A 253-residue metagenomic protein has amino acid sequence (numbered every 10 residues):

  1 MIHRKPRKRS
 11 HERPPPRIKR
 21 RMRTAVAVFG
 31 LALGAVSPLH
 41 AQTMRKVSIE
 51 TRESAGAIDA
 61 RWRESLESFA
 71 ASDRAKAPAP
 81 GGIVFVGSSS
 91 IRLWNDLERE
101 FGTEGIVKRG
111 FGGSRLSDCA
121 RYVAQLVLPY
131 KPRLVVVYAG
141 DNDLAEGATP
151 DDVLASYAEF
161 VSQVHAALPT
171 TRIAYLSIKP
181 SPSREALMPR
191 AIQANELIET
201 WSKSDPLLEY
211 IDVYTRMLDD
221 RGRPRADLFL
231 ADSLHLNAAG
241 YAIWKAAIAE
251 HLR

Functional and structural regions predicted by a protein language model:
M1-I83, N95, R99-E100, R253: N-terminal secretory targeting modules
I49-E159, P182-I192, E196: Conserved SGNH/GDSL esterase-like catalytic core that processes O-acyl groups on lipids and polysaccharides
A75-K76, L97-R99, H165, T200-S202 (+1 more regions): Short secondary-structure boundary/capping segments
A124, L128, G140, S162-P169 (+4 more regions): Sec-exported extracytoplasmic/periplasmic mature domains
Y138, L176-S177: Alpha/beta-hydrolase-fold catalytic nucleophile elbow
D152-L176, Q193-L208: Charged, glycine-enriched surface loops/patches that mediate electrostatic binding to polyanionic ligands
P182-R253: Catalytic His-Asp segment of secreted/periplasmic serine-dependent ester chemistry enzymes
